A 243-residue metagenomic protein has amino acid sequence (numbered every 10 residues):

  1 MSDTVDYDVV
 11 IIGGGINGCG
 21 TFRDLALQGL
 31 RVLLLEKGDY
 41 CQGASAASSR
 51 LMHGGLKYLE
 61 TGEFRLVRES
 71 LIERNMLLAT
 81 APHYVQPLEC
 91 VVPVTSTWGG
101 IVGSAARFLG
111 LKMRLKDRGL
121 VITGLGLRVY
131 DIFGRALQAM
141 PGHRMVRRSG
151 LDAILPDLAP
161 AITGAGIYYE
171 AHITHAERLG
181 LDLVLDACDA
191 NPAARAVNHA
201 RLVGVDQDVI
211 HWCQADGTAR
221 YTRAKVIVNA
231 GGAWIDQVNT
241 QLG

Functional and structural regions predicted by a protein language model:
D3-G15: Beta1/beta-strand and adjacent pyrophosphate-binding region of the FAD-binding site in flavoprotein oxidoreductases
V10-I12, T222-G232: Short hydrophobic core segments
G18: N-terminal Rossmann-fold NAD(P) dinucleotide-binding loop
F22, A26, C188: Gly/Ala-rich phosphate-binding loop of Rossmann-like dinucleotide-binding domains, activating on the conserved
A26-A46: Glycine-rich FAD pyrophosphate-binding loop
R50-D152: Dinucleotide-binding Rossmann-like beta1-alpha1 core, especially the glycine-rich loop that anchors the ADP
G166-V226: Helical element adjacent to the flavin cofactor pocket in flavoenzyme catalytic cores
N229-G243: Flavin (primarily FAD) binding-site architecture
